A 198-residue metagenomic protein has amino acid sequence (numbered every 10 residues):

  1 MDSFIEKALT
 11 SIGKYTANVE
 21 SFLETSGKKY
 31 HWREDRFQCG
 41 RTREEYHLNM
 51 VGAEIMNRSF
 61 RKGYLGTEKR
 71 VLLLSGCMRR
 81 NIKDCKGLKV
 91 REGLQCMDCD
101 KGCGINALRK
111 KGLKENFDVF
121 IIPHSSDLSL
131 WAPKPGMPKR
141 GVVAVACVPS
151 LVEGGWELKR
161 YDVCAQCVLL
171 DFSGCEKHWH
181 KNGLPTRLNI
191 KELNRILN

Functional and structural regions predicted by a protein language model:
M1-I12, C85-V90, A107, L113 (+2 more regions): Long, low-complexity, Lys/Arg-enriched
M1-R79: Electropositive, gly/pro-rich neighborhoods at or near active sites that engage anionic ligands
Y64-F117: Redox- and metal-dependent alpha/beta enzyme cores, enriched for Fe-S-associated oxidoreductases and cofactor-handling
L74-S75, F120-S125, V143-V148: Short His-Asn-centered micro-motif
K86-E92, G136-P138, L158-D162: Short, solvent-exposed amphipathic alpha-helical segments in soluble enzyme and RNA/protein-processing domains
A107, H124-P135, P149-E153: A short, acidic, amphipathic alpha-helical segment used as a generic capping/interface helix at domain edges
G112-F117, P133-R140: Short, surface-exposed connector motifs at secondary-structure boundaries
A146-S150, G154-N198: C-terminal functional extensions of proteins
